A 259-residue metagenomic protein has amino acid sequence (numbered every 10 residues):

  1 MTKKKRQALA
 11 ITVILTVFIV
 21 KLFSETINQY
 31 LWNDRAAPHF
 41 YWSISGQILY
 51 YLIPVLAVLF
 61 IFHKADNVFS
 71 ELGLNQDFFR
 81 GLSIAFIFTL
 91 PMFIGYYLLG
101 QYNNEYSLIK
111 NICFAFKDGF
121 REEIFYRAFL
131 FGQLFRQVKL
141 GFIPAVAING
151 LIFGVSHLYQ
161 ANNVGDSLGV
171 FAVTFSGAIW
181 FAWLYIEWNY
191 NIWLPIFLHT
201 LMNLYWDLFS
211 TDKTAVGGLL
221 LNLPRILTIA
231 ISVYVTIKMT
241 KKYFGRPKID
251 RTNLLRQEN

Functional and structural regions predicted by a protein language model:
M1-V13, F78-L82, G141: N-terminal membrane topogenic signal
R6-I61, I109-K110, L221-I229: Alpha-helical transmembrane segments in multi-pass membrane proteins
Y30-Q47, I61-F125, F131-G132, R136 (+1 more regions): Juxtamembrane helix-loop-helix connectors linking adjacent transmembrane helices in multi-pass membrane enzymes
L59-F69, Y185, V233-F244: Structural signal for the C-terminal ends of transmembrane alpha-helices and the immediately following loop
I87-F93, F142-L158: Small-polar-interrupted transmembrane alpha-helices in polytopic inner-membrane proteins
Y96-I109, L158-S167, D212-L219: Membrane-interface helix caps and helix-loop-helix hairpins in membrane proteins
I124-I148, W183-Y190: Membrane-interface helix/loop boundary segments of multi-pass membrane proteins
G169-I226: Functionally important transmembrane alpha-helices
